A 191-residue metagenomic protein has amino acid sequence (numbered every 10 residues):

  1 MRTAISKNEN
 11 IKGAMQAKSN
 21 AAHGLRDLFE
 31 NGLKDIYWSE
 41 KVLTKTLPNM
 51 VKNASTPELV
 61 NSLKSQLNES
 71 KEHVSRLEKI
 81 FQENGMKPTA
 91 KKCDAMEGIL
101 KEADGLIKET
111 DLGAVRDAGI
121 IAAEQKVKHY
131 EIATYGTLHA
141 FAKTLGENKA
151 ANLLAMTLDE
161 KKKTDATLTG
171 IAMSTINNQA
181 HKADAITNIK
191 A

Functional and structural regions predicted by a protein language model:
R2-A191: Amphipathic alpha-helical hairpins
